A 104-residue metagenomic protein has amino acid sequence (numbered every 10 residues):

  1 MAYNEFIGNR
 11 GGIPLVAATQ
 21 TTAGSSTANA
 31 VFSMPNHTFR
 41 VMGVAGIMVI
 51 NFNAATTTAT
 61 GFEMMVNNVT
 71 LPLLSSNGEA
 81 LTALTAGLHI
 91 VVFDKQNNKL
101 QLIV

Functional and structural regions predicted by a protein language model:
M1-P14, I103-V104: Short, intrinsically disordered N-terminal pre-domain segments
I7, M42-V44, A83-T85: Solvent-exposed loop and beta-edge segments used for protein-protein assembly and interaction
L15-V44, A54-T58: Surface-exposed ligand/attachment interfaces on beta-rich extracellular proteins
M42-M48, V92: Surface-exposed, low-hydrophobicity beta-strand/loop segments enriched in small/polar/acidic residues
V49-N53: Short edge beta-strand/loop segments characteristic of extracellular beta-sandwich folds
A54-V104: Acidic, glycine/polar-enriched metal-coordinating patches/loops that mediate binding to polyanionic ligands
